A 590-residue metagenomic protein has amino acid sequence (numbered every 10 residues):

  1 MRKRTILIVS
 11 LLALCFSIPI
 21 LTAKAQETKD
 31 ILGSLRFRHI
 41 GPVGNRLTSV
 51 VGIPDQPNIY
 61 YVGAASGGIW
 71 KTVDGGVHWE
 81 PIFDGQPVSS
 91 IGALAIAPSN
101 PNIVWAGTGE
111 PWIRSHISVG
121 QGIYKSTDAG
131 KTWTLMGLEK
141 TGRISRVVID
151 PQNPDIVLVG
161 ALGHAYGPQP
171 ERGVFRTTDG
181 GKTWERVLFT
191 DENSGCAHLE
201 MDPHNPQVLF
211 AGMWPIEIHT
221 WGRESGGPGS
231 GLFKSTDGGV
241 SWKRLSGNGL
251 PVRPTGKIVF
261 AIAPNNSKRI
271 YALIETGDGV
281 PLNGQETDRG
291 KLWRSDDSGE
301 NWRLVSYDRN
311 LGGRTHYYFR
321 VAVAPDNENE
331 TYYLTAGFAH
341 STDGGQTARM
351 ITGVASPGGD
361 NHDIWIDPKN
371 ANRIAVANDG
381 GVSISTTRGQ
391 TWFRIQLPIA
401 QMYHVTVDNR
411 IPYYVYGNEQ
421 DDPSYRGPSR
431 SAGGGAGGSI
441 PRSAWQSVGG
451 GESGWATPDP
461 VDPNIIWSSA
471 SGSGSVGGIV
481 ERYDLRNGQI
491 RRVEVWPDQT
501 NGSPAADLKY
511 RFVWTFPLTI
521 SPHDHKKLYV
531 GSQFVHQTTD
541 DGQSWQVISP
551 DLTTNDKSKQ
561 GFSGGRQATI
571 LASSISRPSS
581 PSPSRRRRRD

Functional and structural regions predicted by a protein language model:
M1-R4: Positively charged n-region of N-terminal signal peptides that target proteins for export
V9-P19: Bacterial N-terminal signal peptides
K24-D590: Beta-propeller blade termini and top-face loops
